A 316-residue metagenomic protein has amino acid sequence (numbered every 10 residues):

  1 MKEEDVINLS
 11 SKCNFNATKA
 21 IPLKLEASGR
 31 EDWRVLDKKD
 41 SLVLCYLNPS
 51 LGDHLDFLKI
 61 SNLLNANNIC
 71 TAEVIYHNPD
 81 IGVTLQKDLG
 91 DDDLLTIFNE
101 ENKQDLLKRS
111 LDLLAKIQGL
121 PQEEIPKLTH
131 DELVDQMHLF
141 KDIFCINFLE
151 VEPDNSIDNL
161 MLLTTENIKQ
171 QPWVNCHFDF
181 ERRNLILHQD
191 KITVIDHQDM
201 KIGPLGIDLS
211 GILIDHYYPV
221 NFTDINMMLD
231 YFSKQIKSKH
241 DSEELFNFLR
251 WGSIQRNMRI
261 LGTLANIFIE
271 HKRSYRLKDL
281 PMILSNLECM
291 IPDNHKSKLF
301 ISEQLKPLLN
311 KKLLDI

Functional and structural regions predicted by a protein language model:
K2-S11, Q122-C176, E243: An alpha-helical support segment within catalytic cores of ATP-dependent transferases
N16-P22: Conserved N-terminal boundary motif of the eukaryotic protein kinase catalytic domain
K24, R30-E132, L139, I146-F148: ATP-binding pocket architecture of kinase catalytic cores
E31-L36, I117, L163-L209, P219-V220: Active-site acidic catalytic loop and adjacent metal/ATP-binding pocket of ATP-dependent phosphoryl transfer enzymes
F57, K103-S110, L133, D154-M161 (+2 more regions): Hydrophobic packing residues in well-ordered alpha-helices of helical domains and bundles
P126-E132, D241-S253, K278: All-alpha amphipathic helical-bundle segments outside canonical DNA-binding/catalytic cores that form hydrophobic
H138-N147, L205-H240, I254-H271, I283-M290: Active-site activation/catalytic loop segments of kinase-like enzymes and analogous catalytic loops in related
G262-I316: ATP/Mg2+ or Mg2+-diphosphate-binding catalytic cores that bind nucleotide phosphates or diphosphates via glycine-rich
